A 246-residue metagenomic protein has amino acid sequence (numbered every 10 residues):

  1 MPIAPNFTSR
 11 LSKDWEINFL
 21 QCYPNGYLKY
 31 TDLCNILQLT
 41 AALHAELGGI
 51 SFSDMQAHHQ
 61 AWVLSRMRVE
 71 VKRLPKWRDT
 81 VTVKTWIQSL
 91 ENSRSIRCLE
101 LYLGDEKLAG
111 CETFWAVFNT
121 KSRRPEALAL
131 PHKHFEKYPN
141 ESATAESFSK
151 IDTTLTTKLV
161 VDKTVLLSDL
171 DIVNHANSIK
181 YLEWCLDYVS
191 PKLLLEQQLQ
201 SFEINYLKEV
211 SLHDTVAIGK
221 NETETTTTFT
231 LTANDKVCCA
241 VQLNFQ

Functional and structural regions predicted by a protein language model:
P2-L64, E112, N119-E196: Hot-dog-fold acyl-thioester-processing enzymes
I3-K13, E70-I151, V210-L212, N221-Q246: HotDog/MaoC-like acyl-thioester-processing domains
S65-V71, V83, S201-Y206: Short structured motifs
T157, V161-F245: Acidic/His-leaning functional-site neighborhoods
